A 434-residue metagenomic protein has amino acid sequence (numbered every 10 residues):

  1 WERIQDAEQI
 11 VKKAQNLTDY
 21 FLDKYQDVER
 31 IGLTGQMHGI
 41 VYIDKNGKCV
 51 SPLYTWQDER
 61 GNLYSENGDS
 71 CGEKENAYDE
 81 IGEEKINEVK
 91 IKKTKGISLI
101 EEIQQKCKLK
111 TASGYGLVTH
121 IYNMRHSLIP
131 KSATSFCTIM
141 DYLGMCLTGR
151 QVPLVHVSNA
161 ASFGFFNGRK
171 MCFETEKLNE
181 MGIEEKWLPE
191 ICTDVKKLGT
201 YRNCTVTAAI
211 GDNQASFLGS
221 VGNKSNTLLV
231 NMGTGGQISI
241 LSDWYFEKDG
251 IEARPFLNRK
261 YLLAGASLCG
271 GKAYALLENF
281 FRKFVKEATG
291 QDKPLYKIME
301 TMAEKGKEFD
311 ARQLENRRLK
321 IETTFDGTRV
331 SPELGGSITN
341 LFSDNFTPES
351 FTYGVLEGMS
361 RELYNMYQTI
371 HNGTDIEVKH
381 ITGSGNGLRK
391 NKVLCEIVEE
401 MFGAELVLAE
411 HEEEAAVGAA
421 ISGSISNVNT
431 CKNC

Functional and structural regions predicted by a protein language model:
W1-A7, K48-G61: Short glycine-rich, Thr/Ser-proximal phosphate-binding strand/loop in the N-terminal lobe of ATP-dependent enzymes
W1-D27, Y64-G68: N-terminal phosphate-binding loop and adjacent alpha-helix
L17-Y25, H126-S127, K197-R202: Alpha-helix C-terminal capping segments
D23-W56, K106-G114, G144-G168, C192 (+2 more regions): Short beta-strand-loop/turn "lid" adjacent to the catalytic site in phosphate-handling enzymes
D27, E184-W187, S360, E377: Short loop/turn motifs at secondary-structure junctions
Y42-N46, E66-G68, L241-S242: Short, conserved acidic/polar surface loops in the N-terminal third of protein domains
N62, C71-K110, L117-V152, G164-T175 (+3 more regions): Active-site core segments that coordinate phosphate-bearing ligands/cofactors across diverse enzyme families
L178-K196: A conserved helix-loop-beta module that forms one wall/lid of the active-site cleft in ATP-utilizing catalytic domains
